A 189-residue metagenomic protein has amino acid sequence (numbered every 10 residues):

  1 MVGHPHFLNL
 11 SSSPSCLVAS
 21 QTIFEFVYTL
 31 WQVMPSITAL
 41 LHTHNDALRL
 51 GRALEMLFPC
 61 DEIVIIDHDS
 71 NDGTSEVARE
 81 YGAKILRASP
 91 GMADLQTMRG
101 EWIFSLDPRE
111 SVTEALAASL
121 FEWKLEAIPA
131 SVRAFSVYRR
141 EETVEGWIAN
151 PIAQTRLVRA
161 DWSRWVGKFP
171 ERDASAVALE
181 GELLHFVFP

Functional and structural regions predicted by a protein language model:
S36-T38: Cell-envelope/extracellular polymer assembly enzymes that use nucleotide-activated donors
H42-P59: Short, well-formed alpha-helical segments that are part of the catalytic scaffolds of diverse glycosyltransferases
M56, D67-R79: A conserved acidic beta->alpha catalytic loop
P59, E80-G82, A153: Short, structured coil segments at secondary-structure junctions
S75-M98: Conserved donor nucleotide-binding strand/loop of the catalytic core
M92-L95, G100-L106, S111-P189: Catalytic-site signature of metal-activated, phosphate-bearing donor transferases, centered on the GT-A/GT-A-like
